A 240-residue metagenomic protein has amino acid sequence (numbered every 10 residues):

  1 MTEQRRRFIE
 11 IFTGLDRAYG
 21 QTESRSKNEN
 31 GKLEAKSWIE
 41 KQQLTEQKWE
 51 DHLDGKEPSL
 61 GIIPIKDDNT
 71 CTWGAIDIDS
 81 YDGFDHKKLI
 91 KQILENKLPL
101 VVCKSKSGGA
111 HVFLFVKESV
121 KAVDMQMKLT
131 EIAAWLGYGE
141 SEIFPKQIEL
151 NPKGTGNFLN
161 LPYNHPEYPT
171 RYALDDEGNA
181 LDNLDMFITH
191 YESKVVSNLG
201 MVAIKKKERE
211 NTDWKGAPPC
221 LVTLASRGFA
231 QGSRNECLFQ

Functional and structural regions predicted by a protein language model:
M1-W73, S80-L89, T155-F158, Y163-P166 (+1 more regions): DNA replication initiation on ssDNA origins
E3, E10, D124, G137-Y138 (+2 more regions): Long, low-complexity interaction regions most often at the N-terminus
R17-Q21, L98-V102, E140-E142, Y172: Short secondary-structure junctions
K27, C71, I78-Y81, K87 (+6 more regions): Modules that initiate DNA replication and primer synthesis
L53-I62, Q92-L100, L224-G228: Short amphipathic beta-strand starts and helix->beta connectors
I62-I65, L100-S107, E142-P145, N151: Short beta-strand
N96-L98, T130-G139: A common structural junction motif
L100-V101, G109-H111, I132-A133: Conserved NTP-binding/hydrolysis core of motor NTPases
